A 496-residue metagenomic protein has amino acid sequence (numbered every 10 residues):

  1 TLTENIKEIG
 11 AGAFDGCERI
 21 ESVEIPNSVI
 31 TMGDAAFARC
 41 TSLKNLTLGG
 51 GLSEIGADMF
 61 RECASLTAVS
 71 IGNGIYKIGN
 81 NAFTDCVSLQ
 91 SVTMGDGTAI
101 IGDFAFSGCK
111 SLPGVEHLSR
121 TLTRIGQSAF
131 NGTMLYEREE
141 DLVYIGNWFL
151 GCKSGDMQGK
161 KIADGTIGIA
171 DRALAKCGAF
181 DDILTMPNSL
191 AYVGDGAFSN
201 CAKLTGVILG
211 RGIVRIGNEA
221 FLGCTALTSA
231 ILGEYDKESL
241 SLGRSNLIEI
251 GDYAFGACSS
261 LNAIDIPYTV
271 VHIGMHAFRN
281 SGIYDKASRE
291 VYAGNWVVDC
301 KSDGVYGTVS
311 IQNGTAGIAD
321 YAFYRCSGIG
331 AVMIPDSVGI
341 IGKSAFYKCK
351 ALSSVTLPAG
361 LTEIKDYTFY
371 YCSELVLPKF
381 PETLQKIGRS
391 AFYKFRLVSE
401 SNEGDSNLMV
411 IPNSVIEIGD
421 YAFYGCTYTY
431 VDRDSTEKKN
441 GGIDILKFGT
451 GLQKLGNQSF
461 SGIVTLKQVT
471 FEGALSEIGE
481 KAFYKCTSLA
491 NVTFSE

Functional and structural regions predicted by a protein language model:
T1-E8, E18-T31, T41-E54, A64-K77 (+17 more regions): Structural signature of tandem-repeat unit edges
G10-D15, G33-A36, G56-M59, G79-T84 (+14 more regions): Consensus positions within tandem repeat domains that build extended binding/scaffold surfaces
